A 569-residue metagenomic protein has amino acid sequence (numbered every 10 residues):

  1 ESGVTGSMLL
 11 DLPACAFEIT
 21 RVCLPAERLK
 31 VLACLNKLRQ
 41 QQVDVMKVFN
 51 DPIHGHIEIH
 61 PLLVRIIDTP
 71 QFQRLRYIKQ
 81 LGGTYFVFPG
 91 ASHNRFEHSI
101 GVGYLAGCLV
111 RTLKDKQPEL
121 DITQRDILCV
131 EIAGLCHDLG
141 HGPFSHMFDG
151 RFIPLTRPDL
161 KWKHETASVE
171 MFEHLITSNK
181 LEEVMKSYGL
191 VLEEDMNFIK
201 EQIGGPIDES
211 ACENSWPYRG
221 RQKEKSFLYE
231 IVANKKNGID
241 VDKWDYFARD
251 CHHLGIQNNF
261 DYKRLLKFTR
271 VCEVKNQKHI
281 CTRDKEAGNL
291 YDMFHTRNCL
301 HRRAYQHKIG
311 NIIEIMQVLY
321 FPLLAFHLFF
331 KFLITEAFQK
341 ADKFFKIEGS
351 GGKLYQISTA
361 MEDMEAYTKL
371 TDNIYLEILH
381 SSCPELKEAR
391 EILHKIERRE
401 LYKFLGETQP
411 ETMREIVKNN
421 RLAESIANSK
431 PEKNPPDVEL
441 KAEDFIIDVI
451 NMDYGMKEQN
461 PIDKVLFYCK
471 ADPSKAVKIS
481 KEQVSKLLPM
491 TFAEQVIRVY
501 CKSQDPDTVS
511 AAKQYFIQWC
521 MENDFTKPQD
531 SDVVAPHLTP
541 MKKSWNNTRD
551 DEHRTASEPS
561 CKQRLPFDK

Functional and structural regions predicted by a protein language model:
E1-V4: Eukaryotic low-complexity, mixed-charge intrinsically disordered interaction/regulatory segments enriched in acidic
G6-D44: Sterile Alpha Motif
S7-M8, E18-I19, E27, L254 (+3 more regions): Eukaryotic short linear interaction motifs
A26-L29, H98, K387, T491-A493: Extracellular interaction modules
N36-I132, G140-T408: Sequence-structural signature of the catalytic-core scaffold of metal-dependent phosphohydrolases that act on
K343-K569: Terminal helices and disordered tails flanking the catalytic cores of nucleotide-processing hydrolases
